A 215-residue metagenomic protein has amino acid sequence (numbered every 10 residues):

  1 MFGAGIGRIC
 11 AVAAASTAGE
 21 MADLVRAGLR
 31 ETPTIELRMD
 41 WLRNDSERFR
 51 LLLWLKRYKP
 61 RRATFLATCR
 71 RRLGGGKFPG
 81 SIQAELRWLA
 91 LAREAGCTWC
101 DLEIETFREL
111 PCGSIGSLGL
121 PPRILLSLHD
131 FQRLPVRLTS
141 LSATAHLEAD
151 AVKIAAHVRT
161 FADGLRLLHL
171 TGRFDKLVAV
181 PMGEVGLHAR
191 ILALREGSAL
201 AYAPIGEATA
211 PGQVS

Functional and structural regions predicted by a protein language model:
F2-V136, E148-A149: Active-site beta->alpha loop and helix N-cap motifs at the rims of alpha/beta catalytic domains
E105-S215: Catalytic alpha/beta core domains of metabolic enzymes, predominantly
